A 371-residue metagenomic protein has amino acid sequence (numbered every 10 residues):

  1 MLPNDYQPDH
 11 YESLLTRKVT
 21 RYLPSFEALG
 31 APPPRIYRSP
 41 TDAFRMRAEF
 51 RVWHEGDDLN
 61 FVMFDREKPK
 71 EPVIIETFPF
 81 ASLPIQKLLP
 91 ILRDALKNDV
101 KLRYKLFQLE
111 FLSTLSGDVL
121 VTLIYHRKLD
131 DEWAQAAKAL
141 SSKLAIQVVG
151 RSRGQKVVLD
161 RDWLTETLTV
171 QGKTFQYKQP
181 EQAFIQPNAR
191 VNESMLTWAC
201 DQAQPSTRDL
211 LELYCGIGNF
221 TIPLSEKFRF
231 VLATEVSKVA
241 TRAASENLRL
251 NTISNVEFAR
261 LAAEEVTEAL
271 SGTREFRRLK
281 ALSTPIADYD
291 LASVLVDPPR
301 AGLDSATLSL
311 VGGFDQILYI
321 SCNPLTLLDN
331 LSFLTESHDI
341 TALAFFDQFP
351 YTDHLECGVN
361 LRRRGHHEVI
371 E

Functional and structural regions predicted by a protein language model:
L2-L106, L115: Extended interfacial segments that mediate partner engagement and assembly in macromolecular machines
P34-T41, Q108-L112, S152-K156, A344-Q348: Short, solvent-exposed loop/turn elements at beta->coil junctions and helix N-caps that rim active or binding pockets
R45-E49, D58-N60, L106-Q108, D118-L120 (+3 more regions): Broad gene-expression machinery/nucleic-acid interaction feature
W53, G117-H126, Q176-Q179: Short, aliphatic-rich beta-strand segments
D57, P69-E71, G117, Q171-F175 (+1 more regions): Short acidic/polar mixed-charge low-complexity motifs
D65, S113, L123-Y125, G150-S152 (+1 more regions): Short, structured patches in soluble enzyme cores that scaffold and shape functional sites
Q86, P90, Y125-R127, S309: Conserved AdoMet/S-adenosylmethionine-binding subsite of the radical SAM
K128-E371: Rossmann-like S-adenosyl-L-methionine
